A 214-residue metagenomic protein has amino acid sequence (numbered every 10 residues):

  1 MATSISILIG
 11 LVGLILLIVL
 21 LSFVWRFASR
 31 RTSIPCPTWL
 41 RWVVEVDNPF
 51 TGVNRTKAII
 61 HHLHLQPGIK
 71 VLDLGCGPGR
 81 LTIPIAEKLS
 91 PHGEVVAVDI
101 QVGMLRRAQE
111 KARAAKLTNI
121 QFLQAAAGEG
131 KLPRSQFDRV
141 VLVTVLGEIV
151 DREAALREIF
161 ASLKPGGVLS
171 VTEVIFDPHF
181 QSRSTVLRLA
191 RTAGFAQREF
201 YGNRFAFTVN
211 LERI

Functional and structural regions predicted by a protein language model:
I5-Q66: Class I SAM-dependent transferase core
L72-L74, P78-E129: Class I SAM-dependent methyltransferase SAM/SAH-binding core
G128-V140: A short acidic, Gly/Pro-enriched loop at the edge of an enzyme's catalytic core that lines a small-molecule cofactor
D138-V150: A short SAM/SAH-binding and catalytic strip from SAM-dependent methyltransferases
E153-P165: A short glycine-rich, Lys/Arg-flanked "PGG" loop and its adjoining helix->strand segment in the class I
G166-E173: Conserved beta-strand signature within the Rossmann-like core of class I S-adenosyl-L-methionine
Q181-F200: Conserved Class I S-adenosyl-L-methionine
G202-I214: Core SAM-dependent methyltransferase catalytic element
